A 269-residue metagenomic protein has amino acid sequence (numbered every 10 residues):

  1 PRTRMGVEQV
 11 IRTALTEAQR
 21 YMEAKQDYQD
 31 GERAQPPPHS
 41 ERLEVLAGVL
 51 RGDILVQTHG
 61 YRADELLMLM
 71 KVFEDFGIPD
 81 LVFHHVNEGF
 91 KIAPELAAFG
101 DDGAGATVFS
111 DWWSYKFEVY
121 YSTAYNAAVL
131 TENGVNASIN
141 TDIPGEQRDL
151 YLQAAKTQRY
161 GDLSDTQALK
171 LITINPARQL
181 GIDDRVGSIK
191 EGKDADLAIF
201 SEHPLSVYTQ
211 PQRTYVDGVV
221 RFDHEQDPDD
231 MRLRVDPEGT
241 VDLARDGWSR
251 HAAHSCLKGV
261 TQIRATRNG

Functional and structural regions predicted by a protein language model:
P1-D80, Q210, V216, D223-H224 (+1 more regions): Polyanionic/metal-chelating signatures
V45, K91-I92, N126, G187: Short acidic active-site motifs
L55, A97-F200, T209: His/Asp/Glu-enriched, well-ordered alpha-helical/loop segment that forms or immediately abuts the divalent-metal
Q57-Y61, P79-E88, D111-F117: Catalytic beta/alpha-barrel core
A63-L67, E88-A93, E146-Q147: Active-site environment of divalent metal-dependent phosphoester hydrolases
L66-F73, I92-G100, A154: Distinct, well-ordered alpha-helical segments
K156-R159, L171, P176, Y215-D217 (+3 more regions): Marks the mature luminal ectodomains of secretory-pathway proteins
K190-R234: C-terminal cap of metal-dependent C-N hydrolases
